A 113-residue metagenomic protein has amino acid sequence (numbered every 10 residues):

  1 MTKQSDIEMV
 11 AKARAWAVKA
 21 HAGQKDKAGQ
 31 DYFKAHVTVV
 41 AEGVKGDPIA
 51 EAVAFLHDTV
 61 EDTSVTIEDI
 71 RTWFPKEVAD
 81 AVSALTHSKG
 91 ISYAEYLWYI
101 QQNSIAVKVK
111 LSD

Functional and structural regions predicted by a protein language model:
M1-S112: Active-site helical microenvironments for divalent-metal-assisted chemistry
